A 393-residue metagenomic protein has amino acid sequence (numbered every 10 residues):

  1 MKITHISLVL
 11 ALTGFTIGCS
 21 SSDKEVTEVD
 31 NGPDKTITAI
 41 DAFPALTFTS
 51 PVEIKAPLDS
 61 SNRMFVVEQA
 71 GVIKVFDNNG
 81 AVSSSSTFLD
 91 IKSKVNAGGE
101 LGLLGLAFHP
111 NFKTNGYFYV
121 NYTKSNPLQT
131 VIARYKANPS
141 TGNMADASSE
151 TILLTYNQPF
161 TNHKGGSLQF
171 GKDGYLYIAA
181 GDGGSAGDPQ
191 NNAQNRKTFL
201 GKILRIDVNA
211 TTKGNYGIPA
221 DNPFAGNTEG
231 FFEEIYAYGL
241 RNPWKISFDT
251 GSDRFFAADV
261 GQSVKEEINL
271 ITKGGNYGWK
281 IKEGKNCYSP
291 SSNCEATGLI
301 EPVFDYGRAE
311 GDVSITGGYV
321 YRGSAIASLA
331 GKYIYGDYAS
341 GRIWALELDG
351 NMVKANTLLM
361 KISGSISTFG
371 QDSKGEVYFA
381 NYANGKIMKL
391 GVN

Functional and structural regions predicted by a protein language model:
K2-V9: Sec-dependent signal peptide recognition, specifically the positively charged N-region followed immediately by
I17-G18: C-terminal motif of bacterial Sec signal peptides marking the signal peptidase cleavage site
S21-E25: Peripheral, solvent-exposed domain-edge segments that often transition into intrinsically disordered/low-complexity
V26-D182, A186, K245-F248, D253-G261 (+3 more regions): Acidic, Gly/Ser/Thr-rich repeat motifs that build Ca2+-stabilized beta-propeller blades
V29-G32, L101-L103, N111, D182-N356: Beta-propeller domain segments
I40-F43, S83-K92, N143-L154, G214-F224 (+2 more regions): Beta-propeller fold detector
V353-S373: Conserved blade-ending motifs and adjacent loop-strand segments that build the rim/top face of beta-propeller domains
